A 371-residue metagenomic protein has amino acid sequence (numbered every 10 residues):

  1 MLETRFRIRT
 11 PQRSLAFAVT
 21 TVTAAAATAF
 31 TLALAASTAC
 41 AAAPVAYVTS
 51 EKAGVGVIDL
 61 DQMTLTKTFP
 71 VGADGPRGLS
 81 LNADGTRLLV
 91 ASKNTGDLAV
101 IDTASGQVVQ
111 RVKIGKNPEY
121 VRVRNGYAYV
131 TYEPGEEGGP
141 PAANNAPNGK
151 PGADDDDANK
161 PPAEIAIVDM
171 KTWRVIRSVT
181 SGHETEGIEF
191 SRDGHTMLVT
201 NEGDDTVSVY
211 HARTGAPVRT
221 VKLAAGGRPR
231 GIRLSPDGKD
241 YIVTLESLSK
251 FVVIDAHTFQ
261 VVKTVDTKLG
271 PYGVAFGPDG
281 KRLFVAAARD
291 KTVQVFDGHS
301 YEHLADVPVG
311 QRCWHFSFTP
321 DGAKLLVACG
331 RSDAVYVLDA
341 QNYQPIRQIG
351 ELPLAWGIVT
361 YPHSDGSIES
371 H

Functional and structural regions predicted by a protein language model:
M1-A18: N-terminal secretory signal peptides that target proteins for export/translocation
A16-S37: Bacterial N-terminal signal peptides
C40-H371: Predominantly soluble domains enriched in secretory-pathway, periplasmic, or organellar proteins
